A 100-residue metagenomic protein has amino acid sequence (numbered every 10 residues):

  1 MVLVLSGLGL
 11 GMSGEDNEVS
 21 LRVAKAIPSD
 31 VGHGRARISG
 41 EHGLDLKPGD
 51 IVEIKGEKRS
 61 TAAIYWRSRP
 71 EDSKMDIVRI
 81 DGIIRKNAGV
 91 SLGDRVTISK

Functional and structural regions predicted by a protein language model:
V2-K100: Beta-strand/loop-dominated core regions that host nucleotide or nucleotide-derived cofactor-binding catalytic loops
